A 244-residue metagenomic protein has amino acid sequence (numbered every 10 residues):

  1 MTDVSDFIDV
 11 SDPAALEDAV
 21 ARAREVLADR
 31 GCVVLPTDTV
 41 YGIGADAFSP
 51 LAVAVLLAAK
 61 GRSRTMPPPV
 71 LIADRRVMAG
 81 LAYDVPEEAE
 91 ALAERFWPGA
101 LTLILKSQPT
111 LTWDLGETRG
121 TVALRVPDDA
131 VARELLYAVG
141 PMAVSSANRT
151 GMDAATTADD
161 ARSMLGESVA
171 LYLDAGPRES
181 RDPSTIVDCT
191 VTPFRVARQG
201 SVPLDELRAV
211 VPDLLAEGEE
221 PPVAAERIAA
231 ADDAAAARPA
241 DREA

Functional and structural regions predicted by a protein language model:
M1-A244: Active-site-adjacent structural elements in enzyme catalytic cores
